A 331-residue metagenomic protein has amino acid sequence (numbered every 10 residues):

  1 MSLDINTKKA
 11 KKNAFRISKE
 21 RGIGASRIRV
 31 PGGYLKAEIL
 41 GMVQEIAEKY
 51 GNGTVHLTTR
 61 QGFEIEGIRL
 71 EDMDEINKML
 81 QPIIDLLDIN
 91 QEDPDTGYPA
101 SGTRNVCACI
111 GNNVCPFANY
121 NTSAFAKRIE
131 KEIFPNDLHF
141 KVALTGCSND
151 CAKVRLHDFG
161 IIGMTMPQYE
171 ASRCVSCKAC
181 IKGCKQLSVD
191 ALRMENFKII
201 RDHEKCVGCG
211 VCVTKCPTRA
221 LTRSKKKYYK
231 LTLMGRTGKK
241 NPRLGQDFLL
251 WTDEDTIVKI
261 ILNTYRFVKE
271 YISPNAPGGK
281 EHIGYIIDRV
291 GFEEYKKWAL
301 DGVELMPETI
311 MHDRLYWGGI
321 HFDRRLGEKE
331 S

Functional and structural regions predicted by a protein language model:
I5-Y34, R104-G111, G245-Q246: Short glycine-/aliphatic-rich beta-strand segments at the starts of folded cytosolic domains
F15-K19, F159-G163, Y229-G238: Short beta-strand elements
S26-V175, A179, G183, E204-V207 (+1 more regions): Small-residue-enriched alpha-helical segments and adjacent helix-cap loops that form tight helix-helix packing
N52-T59, N90-P94, H139-K141, E195 (+2 more regions): Flexible, glycine/charged-enriched surface loops at secondary-structure junctions
T145-D150, M166-P167, V189-A191, I199 (+1 more regions): Short acidic/polar capping segments at secondary-structure boundaries
A179-I199, V211-Y228: Iron-sulfur cluster-binding cysteine motifs and their immediate structural context in ferredoxin-like electron-transfer
T237-N275: A hydrophobic, small-residue-rich beta->alpha segment in the mid-to-C-terminal subdomain of diverse proteins
F292-S331: C-terminal, charged low-complexity interaction regions
